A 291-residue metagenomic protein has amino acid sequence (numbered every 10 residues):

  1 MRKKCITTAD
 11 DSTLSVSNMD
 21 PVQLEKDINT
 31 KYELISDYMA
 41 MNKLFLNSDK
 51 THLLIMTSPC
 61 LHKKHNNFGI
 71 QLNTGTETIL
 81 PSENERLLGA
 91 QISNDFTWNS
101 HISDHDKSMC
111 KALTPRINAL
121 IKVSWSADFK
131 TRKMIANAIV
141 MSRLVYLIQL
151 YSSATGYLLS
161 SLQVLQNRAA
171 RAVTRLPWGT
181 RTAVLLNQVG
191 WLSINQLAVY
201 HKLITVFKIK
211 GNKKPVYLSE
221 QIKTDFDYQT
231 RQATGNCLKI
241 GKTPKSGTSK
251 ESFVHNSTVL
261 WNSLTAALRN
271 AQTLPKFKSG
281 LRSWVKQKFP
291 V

Functional and structural regions predicted by a protein language model:
M1-S15: Active-site palm subdomain of RNA-directed nucleic acid polymerases
A9-D11, M39, E85-D95, V140 (+7 more regions): Short, conserved catalytic/metal-binding micro-motifs enriched in Asp/Glu and His
S12-D37: Catalytic palm subdomain of template-directed nucleic-acid polymerases, centered on the conserved carboxylate motif
P21-K26, T97-K107, V123-M134, S152-L162 (+3 more regions): Conserved, non-catalytic sequence blocks in retroelement Pol enzymes and Pol-derived host proteins
T30, L44-E83: Short, conserved micro-motifs composed of acidic
S36-L54, L61, R86, Y157-T224: Short, charged alpha-helical motifs in flexible N/C-terminal segments and linkers
T76-L150: Basic, alpha-helical interaction scaffolds
V216-N256: Amphipathic alpha-helical
